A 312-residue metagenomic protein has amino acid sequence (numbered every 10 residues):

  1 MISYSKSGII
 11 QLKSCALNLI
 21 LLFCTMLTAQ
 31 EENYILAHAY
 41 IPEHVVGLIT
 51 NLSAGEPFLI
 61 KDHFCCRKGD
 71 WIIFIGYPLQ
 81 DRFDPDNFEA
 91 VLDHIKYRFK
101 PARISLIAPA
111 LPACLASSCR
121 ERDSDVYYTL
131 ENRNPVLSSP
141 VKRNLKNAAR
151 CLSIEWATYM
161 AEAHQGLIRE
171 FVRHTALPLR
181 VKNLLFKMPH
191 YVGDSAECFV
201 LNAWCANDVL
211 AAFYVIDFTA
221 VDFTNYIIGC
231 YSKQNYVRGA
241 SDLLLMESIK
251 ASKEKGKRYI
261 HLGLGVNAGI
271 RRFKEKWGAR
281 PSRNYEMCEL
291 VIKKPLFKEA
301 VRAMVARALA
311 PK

Functional and structural regions predicted by a protein language model:
L27-L48, S53-G55, I60-F64, S117-V136 (+1 more regions): Active-site/acyl-donor-binding loops of N-acyltransferases
L27-R67, P112-A113, N132-Y236: A conserved beta-strand-loop-helix scaffold within acyl/acetyltransferase catalytic domains
N51-I107: N-terminal accessory interaction module
D84-W156: Acyl-donor-binding surface of acyltransferase catalytic domains
D93, E197-E299: Aromatic (often tryptophan-rich) hydrophobic motifs at membrane interfaces
